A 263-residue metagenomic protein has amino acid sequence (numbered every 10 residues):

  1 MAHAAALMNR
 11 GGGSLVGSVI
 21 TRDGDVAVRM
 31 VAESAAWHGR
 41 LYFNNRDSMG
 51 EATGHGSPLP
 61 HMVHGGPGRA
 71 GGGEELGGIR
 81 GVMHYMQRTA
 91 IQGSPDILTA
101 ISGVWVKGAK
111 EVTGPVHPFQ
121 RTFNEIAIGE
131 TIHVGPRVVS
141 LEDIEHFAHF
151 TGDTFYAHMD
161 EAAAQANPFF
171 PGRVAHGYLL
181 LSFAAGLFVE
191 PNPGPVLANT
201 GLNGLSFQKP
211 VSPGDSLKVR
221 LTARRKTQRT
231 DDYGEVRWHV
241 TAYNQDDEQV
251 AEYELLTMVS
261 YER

Functional and structural regions predicted by a protein language model:
M1-V112: Conserved C-terminal structural/oligomerization subdomain of aldehyde/semialdehyde dehydrogenase
G17-G24, N45-R46, Y156-A164, A198-T200: A short, aromatic/hydrophobic, helix- or strand-capping loop or linear motif that either lines the entrance/gate
R22-G24, R46-M49, N203-L205, A223-R225 (+1 more regions): Acidic, glycine-rich active-site loops and adjacent beta-strand->loop/helix elements that engage anionic groups
G77-G81, D143, H176-L180: Catalytic-loop motifs flanking and including active-site residues across diverse enzymes
G114-A175, Y261: Catalytic strand-loop segment that frames the active site of acyl-thioester-processing enzymes
P118-I128, F207, V211-R263: HotDog/MaoC-like acyl-thioester-processing domains
A166-A175, L179-R224: Hydrophobic beta-strand-centered segment that forms part of the acyl-chain substrate-binding groove
